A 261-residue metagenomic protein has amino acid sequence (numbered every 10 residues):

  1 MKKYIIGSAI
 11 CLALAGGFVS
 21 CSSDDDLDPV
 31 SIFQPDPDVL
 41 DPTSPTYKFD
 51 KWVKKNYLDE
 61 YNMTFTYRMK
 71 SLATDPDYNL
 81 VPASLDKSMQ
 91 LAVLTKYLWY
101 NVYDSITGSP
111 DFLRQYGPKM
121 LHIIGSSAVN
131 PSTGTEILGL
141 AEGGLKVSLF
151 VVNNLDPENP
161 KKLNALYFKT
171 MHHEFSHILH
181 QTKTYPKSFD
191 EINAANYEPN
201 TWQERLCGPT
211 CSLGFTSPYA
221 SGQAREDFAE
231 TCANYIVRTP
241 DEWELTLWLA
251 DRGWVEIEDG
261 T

Functional and structural regions predicted by a protein language model:
M1-S8: Bacterial N-terminal signal peptides that target proteins for export
Y4, S22-I106, T261: Acidic/polar, low-complexity intrinsically disordered N-terminal segments immediately downstream of a Sec signal
G16-S20: C-terminal motif of bacterial Sec signal peptides marking the signal peptidase cleavage site
P35, Y197-T261: Metalloprotease/metallohydrolase-associated module, dominated by Zn2+-dependent proteases
D77-L85, N153-K162, L166, G214-G222: Second-shell loop/turn segments in exported
M89, V93-Y97, K169, H173 (+2 more regions): Solvent-exposed, polar/charged alpha-helical surfaces in well-ordered, non-transmembrane soluble domains, broadly
M89-K146: Auxiliary, metal-adjacent structural segments of Zn-dependent hydrolase domains
L149, K161-P186, A229: Active-site recognition of the HExxH zinc-binding catalytic motif
